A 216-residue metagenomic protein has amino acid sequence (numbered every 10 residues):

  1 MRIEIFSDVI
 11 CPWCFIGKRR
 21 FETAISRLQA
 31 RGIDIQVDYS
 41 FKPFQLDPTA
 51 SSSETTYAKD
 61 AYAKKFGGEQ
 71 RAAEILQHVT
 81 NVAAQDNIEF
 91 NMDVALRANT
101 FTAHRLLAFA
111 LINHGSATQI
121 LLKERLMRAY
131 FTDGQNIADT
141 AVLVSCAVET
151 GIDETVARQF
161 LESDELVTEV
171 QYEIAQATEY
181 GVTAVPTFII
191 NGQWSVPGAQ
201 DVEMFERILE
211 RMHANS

Functional and structural regions predicted by a protein language model:
I3-F6, I10, I16-I33, V37 (+2 more regions): C-terminal cap of thioredoxin/glutaredoxin-like
R19-Y130: Structural alpha/beta surface segment adjacent to cysteine/selenocysteine redox centers across thiol/disulfide enzymes
